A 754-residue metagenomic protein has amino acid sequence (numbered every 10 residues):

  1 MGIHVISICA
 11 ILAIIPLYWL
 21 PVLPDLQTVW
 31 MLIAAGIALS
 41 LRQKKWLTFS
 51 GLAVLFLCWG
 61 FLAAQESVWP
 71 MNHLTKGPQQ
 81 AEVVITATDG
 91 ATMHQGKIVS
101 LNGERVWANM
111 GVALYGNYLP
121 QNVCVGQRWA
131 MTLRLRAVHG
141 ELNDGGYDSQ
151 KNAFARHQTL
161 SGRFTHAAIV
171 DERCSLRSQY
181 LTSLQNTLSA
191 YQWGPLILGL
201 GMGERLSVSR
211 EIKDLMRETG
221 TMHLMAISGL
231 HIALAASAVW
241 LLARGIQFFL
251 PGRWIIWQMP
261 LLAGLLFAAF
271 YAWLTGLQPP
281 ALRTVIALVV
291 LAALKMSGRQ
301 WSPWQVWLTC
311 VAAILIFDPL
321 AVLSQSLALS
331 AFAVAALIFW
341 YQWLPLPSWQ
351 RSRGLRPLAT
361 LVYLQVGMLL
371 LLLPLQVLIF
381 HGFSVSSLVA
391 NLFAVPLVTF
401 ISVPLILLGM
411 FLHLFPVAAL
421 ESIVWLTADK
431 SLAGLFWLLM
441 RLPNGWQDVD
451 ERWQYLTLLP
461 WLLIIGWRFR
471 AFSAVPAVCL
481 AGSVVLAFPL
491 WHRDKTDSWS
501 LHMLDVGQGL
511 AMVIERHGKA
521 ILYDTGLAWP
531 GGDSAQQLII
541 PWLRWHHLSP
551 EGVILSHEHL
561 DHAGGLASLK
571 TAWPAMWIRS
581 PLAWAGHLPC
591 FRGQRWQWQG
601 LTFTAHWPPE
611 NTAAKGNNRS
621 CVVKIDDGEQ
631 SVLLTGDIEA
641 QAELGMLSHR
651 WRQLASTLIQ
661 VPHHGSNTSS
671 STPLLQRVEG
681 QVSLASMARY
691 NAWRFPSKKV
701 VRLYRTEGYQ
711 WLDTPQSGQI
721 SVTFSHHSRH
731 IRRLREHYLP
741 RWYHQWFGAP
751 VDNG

Functional and structural regions predicted by a protein language model:
M1-N72, K76-E82, A243-I255, M259 (+6 more regions): Transmembrane helix-bundle segments that form internal channels/tunnels in multi-pass membrane proteins, characterized
V22, A272-A281, M296-Q300, F317-L327 (+2 more regions): Membrane-interface helix caps and helix-loop-helix hairpins in membrane proteins
F56-H223, D533, Q537-P541, W545-S549 (+6 more regions): Membrane-interface helix/helix-cap signal primarily in integral membrane proteins
Y118-T132, Q158, R351-G354, M410-G754: Non-globular, low-confidence helical/coil segments that flank catalytic cores
A155-A287, A293, S631-G636, A640 (+2 more regions): Aromatic-rich juxtamembrane segments at the membrane interface
I232-P251, L288-K295, V334-L344, L405-G409 (+3 more regions): Membrane-interfacial alpha-helical segments at the cytosolic side of multi-pass membrane proteins
W257-L265, R299-L315, S348-T360: Short hydrophobic alpha-helices at membrane interfaces in multi-pass membrane enzymes
L266-W273, V289-M296, A312-L320, L373-V377 (+2 more regions): Alpha-helical transmembrane segments of multipass membrane proteins
